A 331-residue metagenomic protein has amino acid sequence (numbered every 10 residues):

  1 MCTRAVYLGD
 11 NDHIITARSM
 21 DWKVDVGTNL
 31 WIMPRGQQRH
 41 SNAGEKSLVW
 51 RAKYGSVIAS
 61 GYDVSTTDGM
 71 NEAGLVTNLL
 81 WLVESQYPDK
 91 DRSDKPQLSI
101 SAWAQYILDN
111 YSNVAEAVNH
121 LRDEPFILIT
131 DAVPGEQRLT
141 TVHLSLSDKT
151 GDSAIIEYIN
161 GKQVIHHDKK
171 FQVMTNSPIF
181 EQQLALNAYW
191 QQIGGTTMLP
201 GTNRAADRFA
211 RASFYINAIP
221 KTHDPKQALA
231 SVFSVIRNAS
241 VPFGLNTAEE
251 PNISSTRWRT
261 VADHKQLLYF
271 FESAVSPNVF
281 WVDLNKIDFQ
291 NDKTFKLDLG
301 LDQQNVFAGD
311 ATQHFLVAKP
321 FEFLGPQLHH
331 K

Functional and structural regions predicted by a protein language model:
M1-I15, I129-T141, K149, Q172-K331: C-terminus-biased signal that marks the final domain/tail of proteins
M1-K95, L128, D310-V317: A contiguous strand-loop segment
L8-N11, N71-A73, S147-G151, E157-K162 (+2 more regions): Short acidic-glycine loop/turn motifs at beta-strand connectors
I15-A17, V76-L79, S145-S147, I155 (+1 more regions): Structural recognition of the beta-strand scaffold that forms the well-ordered cores of secreted hydrolase catalytic
W22-V24, V83-S85, G161-Q163, V275-V279: Short, surface-exposed beta-strand-loop junctions and turns on beta-sheet-rich folds
D25-L30, Y87-D91, I165-K170, F280-K286: A short, polar/proline- and glycine-enriched secondary-structure boundary/capping micro-motif
W31-V49, Q86-F126, K293-N305: Compact, glycine/acidic-enriched structural inserts
D123-Q163: Catalytic cofactor-binding cores of redox enzymes
